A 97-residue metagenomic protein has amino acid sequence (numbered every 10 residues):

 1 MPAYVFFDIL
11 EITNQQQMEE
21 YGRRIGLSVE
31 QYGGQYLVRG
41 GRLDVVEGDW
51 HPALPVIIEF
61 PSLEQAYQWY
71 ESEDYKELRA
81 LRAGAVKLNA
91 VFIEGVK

Functional and structural regions predicted by a protein language model:
M1-L54, P61-Q68, E94-K97: Short S/T/G/P-rich N-terminal loop/turn motif that feeds into the first structured element of a domain
L54-V56, L88-N89: Generic beta-strand structural signal
Y67-V91: C-terminal structural segments of small proteins and small subunits
